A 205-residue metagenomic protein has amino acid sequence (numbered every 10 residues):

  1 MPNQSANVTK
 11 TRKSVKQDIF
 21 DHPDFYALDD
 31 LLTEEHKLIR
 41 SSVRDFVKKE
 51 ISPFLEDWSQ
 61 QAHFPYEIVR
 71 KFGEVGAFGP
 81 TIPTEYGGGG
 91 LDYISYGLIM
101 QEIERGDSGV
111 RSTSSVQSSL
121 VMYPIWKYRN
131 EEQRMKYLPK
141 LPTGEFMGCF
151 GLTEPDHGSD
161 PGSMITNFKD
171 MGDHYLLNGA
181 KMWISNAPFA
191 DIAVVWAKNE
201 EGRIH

Functional and structural regions predicted by a protein language model:
M1-E35: Intrinsic disorder at enzyme termini
D30-F54: Mature N-terminal segment immediately following signal peptide/propeptide cleavage in secreted/periplasmic
P53-V75: Short secondary-structure junction/hinge motifs that connect adjacent elements
E74-E145, S185-I192: Internal helix-loop-helix
G144-L152: A short, Trp-centered hydrophobic/proline-enriched beta-strand micro-motif
P155-M164: Active-site-adjacent elements of ketosynthase-type condensing enzymes
T166-K169: A structural signal for short hydrophobic beta-strand segments in well-ordered beta-sheet cores
H174, N178-H205: A short core secondary-structure module
